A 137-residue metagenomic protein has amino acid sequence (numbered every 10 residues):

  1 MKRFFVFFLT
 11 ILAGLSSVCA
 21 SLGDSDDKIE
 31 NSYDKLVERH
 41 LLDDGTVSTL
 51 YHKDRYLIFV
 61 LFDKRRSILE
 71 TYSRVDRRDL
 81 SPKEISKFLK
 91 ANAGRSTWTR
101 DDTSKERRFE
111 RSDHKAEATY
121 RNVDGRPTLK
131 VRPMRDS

Functional and structural regions predicted by a protein language model:
M1-F4: Positively charged n-region of N-terminal signal peptides that target proteins for export
V6-S16: Bacterial N-terminal signal peptides
C19-K28: Cleaved targeting-peptide boundary
K28-D136: A cross-family detector of function-defining hotspots
